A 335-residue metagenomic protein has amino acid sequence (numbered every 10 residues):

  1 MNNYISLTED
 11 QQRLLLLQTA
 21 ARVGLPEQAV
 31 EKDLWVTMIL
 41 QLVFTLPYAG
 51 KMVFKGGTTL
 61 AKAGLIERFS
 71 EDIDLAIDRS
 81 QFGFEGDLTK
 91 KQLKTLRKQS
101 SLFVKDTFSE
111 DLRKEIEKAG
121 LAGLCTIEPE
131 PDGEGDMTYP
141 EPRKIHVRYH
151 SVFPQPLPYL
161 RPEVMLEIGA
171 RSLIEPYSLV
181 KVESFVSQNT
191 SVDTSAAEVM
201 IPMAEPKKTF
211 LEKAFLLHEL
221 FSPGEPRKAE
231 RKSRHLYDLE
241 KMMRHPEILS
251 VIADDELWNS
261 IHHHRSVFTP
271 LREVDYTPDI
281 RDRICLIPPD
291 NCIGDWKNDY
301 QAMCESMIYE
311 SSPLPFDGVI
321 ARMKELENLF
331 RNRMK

Functional and structural regions predicted by a protein language model:
M1-M52, A63-R68, I73, I77-K335: Structured mid-to-C-terminal alpha-helical surface segments
F54-T58: Glycine-rich beta-strand-to-loop/alpha-helix junction loops that act as flexible
